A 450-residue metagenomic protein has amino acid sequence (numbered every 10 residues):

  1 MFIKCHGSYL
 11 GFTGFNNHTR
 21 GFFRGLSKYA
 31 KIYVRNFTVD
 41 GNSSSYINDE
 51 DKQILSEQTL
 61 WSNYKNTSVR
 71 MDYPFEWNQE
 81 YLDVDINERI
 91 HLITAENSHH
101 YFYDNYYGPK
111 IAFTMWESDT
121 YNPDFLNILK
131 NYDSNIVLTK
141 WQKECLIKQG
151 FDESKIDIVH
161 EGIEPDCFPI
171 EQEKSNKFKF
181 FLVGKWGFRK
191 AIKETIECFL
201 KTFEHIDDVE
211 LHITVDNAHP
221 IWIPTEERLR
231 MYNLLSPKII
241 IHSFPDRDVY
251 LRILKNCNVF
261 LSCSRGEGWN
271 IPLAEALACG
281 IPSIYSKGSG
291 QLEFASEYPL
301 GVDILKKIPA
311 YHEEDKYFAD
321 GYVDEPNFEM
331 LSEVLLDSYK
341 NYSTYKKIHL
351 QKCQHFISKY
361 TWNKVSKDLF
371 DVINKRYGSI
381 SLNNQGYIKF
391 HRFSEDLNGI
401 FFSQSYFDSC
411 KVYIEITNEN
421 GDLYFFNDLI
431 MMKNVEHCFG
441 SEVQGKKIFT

Functional and structural regions predicted by a protein language model:
M1-I86, G399, Q404: N-terminal pre-catalytic "stem/leader" segment of glycosyltransferase-like enzymes
K4, E173-K190, I196-F199, L211-I213: Conserved donor-binding/catalytic core segment of Leloir-type glycosyltransferases
K4, N48-I147, V249, M432-E436 (+1 more regions): Extended catalytic core of nucleotide-activated donor transferases of GT-like folds
P123-D124, G162-F178: Acidic anion/phosphate-binding donor-loop and adjacent secondary structure in glycosyltransferase catalytic cores
I223-D248: Nucleotide-activated donor-binding/catalytic signature segment of Leloir-type glycosyltransferases, i.e., the conserved
R265: Aromatic "clamp/platform" in nucleotide-sugar-dependent glycosyltransferases that forms part of the donor/acceptor
P282-Y285, L300-D303: Short hydrophobic beta-strand element within catalytic cores of glycosyltransferases and related nucleotide-activated
V323-L331, K340-D371: A charged, aromatic-enriched C-terminal amphipathic alpha-helix characteristic of glycosyltransferases across folds
